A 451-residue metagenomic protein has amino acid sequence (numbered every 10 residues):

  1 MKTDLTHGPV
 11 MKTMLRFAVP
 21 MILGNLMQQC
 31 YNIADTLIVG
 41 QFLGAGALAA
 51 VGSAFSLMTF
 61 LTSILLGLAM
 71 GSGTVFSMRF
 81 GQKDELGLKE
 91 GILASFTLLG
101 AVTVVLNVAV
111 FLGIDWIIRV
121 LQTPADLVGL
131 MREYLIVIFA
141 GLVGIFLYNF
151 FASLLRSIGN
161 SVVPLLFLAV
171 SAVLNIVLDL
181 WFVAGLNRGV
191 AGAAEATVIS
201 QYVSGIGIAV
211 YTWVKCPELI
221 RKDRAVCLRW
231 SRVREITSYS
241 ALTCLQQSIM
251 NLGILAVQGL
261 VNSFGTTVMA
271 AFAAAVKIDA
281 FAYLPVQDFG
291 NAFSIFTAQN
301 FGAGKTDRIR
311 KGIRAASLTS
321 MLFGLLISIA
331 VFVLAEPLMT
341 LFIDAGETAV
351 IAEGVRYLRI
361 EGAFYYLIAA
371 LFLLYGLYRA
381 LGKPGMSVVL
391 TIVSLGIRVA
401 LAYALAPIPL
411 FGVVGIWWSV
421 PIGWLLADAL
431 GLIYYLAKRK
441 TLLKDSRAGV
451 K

Functional and structural regions predicted by a protein language model:
M1-A18, F76-V143, G185-A241, T297-F364 (+1 more regions): Short alpha-helical transmembrane segments in multi-pass integral membrane proteins
H7, M11-C30, A34, L57-I64 (+7 more regions): Residue-level signal for short hydrophobic patches within transmembrane helices of multi-pass membrane transporters
R16-D35, V137, Y148, S171 (+4 more regions): Transmembrane helical elements of multi-pass membrane transporters/channels
L26, C30-A49, I118-A125, W181-R188 (+6 more regions): Helix-terminus/linker motif at the lipid-water interface of multi-pass membrane proteins
A45-S56, L135, A194, T266-F281 (+2 more regions): Small-residue hotspots at the loop-to-helix junctions and early N-terminal turns of transmembrane alpha-helices
L48-V108, I145-P164, A271-A335, I368-L390: Small-residue-rich hydrophobic transmembrane alpha-helices
F60-S63, N175-D179, G205-A209, F281-L284 (+3 more regions): Hydrophobic transmembrane alpha-helices of multi-pass small-molecule transporters
A69, V137-R156, P164-A172, A193-I208 (+4 more regions): Short runs within selected transmembrane alpha-helices of multi-pass transporters and secretion channels
